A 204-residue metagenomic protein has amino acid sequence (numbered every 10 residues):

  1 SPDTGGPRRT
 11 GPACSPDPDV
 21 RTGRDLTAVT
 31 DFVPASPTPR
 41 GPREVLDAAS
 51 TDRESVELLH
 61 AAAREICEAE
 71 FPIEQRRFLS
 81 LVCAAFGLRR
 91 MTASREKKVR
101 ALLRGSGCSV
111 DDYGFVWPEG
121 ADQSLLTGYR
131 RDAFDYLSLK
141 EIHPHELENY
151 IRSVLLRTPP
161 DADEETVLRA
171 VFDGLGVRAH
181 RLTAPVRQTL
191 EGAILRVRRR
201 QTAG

Functional and structural regions predicted by a protein language model:
D3-G204: C-terminal non-catalytic scaffold/interaction domains in large multidomain proteins
